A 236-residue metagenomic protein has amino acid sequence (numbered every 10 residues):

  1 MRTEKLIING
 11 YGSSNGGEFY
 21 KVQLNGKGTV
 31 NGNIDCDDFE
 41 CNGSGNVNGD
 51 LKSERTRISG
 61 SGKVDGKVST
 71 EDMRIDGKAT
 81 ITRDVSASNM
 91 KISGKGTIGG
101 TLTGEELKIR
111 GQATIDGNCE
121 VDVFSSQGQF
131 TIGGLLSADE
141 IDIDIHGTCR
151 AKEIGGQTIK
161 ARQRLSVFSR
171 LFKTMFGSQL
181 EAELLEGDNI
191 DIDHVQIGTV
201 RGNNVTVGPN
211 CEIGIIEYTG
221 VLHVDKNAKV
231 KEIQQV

Functional and structural regions predicted by a protein language model:
M1-V236: Extended beta-solenoid/beta-helix repeat architectures
